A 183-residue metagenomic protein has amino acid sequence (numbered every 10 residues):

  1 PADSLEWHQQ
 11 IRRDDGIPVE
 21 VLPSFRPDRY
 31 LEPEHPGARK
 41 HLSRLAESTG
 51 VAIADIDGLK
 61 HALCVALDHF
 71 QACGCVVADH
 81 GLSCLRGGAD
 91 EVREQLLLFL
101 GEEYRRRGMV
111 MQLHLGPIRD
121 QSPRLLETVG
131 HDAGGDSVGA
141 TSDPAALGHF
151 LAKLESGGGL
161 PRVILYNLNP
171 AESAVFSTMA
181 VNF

Functional and structural regions predicted by a protein language model:
L5-P18, H41-R162, A171-F183: Histidine/acidic residue-rich metal-binding segments in metalloenzymes
I11-R26, P36: Structured, charged N-terminal subsegments at the starts of enzyme catalytic cores and at intra-chain domain/subunit
R26-A46: Enzymes and membrane/adaptor proteins characterized by extended Gly/Ser/Thr/Asp/Glu-rich, aromatic-dotted
